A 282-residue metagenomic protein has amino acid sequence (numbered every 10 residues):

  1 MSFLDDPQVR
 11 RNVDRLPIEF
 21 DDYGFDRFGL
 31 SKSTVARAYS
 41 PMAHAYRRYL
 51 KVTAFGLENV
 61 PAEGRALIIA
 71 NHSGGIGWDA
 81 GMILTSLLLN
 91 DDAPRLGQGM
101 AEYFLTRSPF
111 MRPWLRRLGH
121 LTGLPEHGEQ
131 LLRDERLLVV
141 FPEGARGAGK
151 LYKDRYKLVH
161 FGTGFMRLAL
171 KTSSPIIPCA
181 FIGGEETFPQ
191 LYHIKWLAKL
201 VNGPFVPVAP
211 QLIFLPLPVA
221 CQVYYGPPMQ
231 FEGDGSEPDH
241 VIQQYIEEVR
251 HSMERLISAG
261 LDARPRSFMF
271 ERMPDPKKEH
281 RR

Functional and structural regions predicted by a protein language model:
M1-S86, D92-E126, I194, A259-R282: Membrane-anchoring hydrophobic helices of lipid-metabolizing enzymes
M1-T34, Q130-R282: Non-catalytic C-terminal accessory region of glycerolipid acyltransferases and related lyso-lipid remodeling enzymes
L84-L87, Y156-L158: Glycine-rich, phosphate-binding/catalytic loops in enzymes
N90-D91, V208: Hydrophobic transmembrane signal anchors and adjacent membrane-proximal interface regions, especially in viral
D91-D92, E135: A structural signal for short coil/turn segments at secondary-structure junctions
